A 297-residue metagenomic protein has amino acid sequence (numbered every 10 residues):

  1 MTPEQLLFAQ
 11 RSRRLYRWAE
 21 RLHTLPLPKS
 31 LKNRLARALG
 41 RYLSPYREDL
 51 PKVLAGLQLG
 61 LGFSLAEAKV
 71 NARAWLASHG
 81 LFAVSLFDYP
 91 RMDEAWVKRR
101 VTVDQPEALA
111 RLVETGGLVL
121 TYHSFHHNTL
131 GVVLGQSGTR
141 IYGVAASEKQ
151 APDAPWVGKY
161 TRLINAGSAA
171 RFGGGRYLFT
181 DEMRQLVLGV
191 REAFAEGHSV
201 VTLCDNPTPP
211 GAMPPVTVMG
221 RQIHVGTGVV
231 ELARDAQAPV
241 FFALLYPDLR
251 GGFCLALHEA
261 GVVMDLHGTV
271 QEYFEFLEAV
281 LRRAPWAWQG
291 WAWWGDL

Functional and structural regions predicted by a protein language model:
M1-T121, H126-H127, N165-G167: Membrane-anchoring hydrophobic helices of lipid-metabolizing enzymes
L6-R14, N128, F172, R176-A195: N-terminal-biased segments
D88, H127-T129, A151-D153, P209-G211 (+1 more regions): Short catalytic/ligand-binding loop motif for oxyanion handling, primarily in non-cytosolic enzymes, centered on
M92-A95, A170-L178, P214-V218: Short, basic, glycine/proline-bearing loop/turn elements
R100-Q105, G175-E182, G261-V262: Short acidic-hydrophobic, aromatic-tinged amphipathic segments that line or gate anion-handling sites
L109-A110, G131-V132, N165-A169, V190-R191 (+2 more regions): Short amphipathic alpha-helical segments and helix-helix/interface helices
E114-D181: Catalytic core of membrane glycerolipid acyltransferases/transacylases, capturing the structured, soluble-facing
Q136, T180-L297: Non-catalytic C-terminal accessory region of glycerolipid acyltransferases and related lyso-lipid remodeling enzymes
